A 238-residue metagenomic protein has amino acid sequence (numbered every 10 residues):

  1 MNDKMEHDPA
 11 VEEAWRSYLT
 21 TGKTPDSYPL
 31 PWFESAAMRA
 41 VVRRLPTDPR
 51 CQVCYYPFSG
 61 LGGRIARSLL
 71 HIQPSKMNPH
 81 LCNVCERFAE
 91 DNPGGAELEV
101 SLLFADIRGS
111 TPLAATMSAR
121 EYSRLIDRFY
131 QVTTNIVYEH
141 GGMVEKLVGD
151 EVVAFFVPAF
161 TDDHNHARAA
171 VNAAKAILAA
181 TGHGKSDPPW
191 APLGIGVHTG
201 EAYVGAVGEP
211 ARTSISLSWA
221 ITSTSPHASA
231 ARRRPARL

Functional and structural regions predicted by a protein language model:
M1-L98: Regulatory cytosolic signal-relay segments
K4, T213, L217, R237-L238: Flexible, glycine/charge-rich interdomain/linker segments that couple and regulate nucleotide signaling catalytic cores
A40, F88, V132-E139, A176-D187 (+1 more regions): Amphipathic alpha-helical regulatory segments at dimerization interfaces that relay allosteric signals between sensory
N92-N172: Catalytic NTP-binding/metal-coordinating core of nucleotidyl cyclase/transferase enzymes
I136-H166, H183-I221: Catalytic core of nucleotidyl cyclases, primarily class III adenylyl/guanylyl cyclases
G149, A170, I177, I195-V197 (+1 more regions): Structural scaffold positions in well-ordered secondary structure
A167, V171-A174, W219-P226: Amphipathic alpha-helical transducer elements in NTP-driven molecular machines
G208, I221-L238: Catalytic/regulatory signature loops of cyclic-dinucleotide turnover enzymes and related class III nucleotidyl cyclases
